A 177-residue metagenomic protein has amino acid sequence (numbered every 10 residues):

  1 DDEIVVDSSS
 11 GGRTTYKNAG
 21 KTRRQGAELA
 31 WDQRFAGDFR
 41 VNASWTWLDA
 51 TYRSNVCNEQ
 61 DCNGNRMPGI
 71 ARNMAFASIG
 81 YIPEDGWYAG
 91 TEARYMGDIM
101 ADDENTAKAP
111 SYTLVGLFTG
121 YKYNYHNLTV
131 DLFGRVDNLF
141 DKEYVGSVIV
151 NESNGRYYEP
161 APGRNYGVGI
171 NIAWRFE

Functional and structural regions predicted by a protein language model:
D1, Y95-M100, Y121-E177: C-terminal beta-signal and adjacent terminal beta-strands/loops of Gram-negative outer-membrane beta-barrel proteins
I4-S8, R53-C57, A101-N105, Y144-I149: Outer-membrane beta-barrel and related beta-rich outer-membrane complex signature in Gram-negative bacteria
V6-K17, E152-Y158: Surface-exposed loop/turn segments flanking beta-strands in extracellular/periplasmic regions
G11-D102, N171-A173: Gram-negative outer-membrane beta-barrel transporters
R23-Q25, A71-A75, S111-V115, L128 (+1 more regions): Residues that define the transmembrane beta-barrel architecture of outer-membrane proteins
L29, L117-T119: Short, basic/aromatic-rich helical patch in the C-terminal catalytic core of site-specific tyrosine
S44, L114-L117: Transmembrane beta-barrel strand/turn architecture of Gram-negative outer membrane proteins
D103-A109, T119-G120: Short, glycine/charged-rich beta-strand-loop motifs at protein surfaces that mediate ligand recognition and catalysis
